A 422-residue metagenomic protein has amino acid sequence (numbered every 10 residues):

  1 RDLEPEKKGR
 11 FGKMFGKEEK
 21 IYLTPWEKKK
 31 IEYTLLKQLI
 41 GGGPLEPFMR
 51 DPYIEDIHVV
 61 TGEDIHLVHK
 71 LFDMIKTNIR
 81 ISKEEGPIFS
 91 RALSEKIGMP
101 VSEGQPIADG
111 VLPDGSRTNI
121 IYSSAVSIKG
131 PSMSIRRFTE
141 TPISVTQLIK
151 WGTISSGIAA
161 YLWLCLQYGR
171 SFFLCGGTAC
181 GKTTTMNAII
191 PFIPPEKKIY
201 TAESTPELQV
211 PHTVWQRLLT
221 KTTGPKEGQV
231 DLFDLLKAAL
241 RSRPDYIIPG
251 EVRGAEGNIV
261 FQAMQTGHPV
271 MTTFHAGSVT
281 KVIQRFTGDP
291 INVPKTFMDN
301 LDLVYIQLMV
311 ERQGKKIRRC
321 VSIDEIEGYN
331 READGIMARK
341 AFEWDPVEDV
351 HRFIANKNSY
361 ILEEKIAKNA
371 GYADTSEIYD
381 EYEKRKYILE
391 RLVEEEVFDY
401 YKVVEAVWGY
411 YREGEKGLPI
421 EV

Functional and structural regions predicted by a protein language model:
R1-I97: N-terminal accessory targeting/assembly segments
G41-R50, S94-D109, K197, I291-P294: Active-site phosphate-binding and catalytic loops of NTP-dependent enzymes
V59-V60, D64-S171: P-loop NTP-binding catalytic core
Y161-C175, M186-E311: Switch/coupling sub-region of P-loop NTPases
A179: Walker A (P-loop) phosphate-binding loop of P-loop NTPases
K182: Conserved lysine of the Walker
L303-E390: Conserved P-loop NTPase
K384-V422: Terminal-proximal interaction/regulatory segments of ATP-powered molecular machines
